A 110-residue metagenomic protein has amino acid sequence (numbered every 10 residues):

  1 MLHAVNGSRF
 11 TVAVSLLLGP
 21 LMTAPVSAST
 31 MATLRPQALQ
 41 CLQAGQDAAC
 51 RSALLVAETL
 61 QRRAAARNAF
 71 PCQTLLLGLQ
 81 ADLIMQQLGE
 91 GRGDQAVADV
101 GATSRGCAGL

Functional and structural regions predicted by a protein language model:
M1-A28: Classic N-terminal secretory signal peptides
S27-L110: Post-signal/leader-peptide non-cytosolic segments of secretory proteins
